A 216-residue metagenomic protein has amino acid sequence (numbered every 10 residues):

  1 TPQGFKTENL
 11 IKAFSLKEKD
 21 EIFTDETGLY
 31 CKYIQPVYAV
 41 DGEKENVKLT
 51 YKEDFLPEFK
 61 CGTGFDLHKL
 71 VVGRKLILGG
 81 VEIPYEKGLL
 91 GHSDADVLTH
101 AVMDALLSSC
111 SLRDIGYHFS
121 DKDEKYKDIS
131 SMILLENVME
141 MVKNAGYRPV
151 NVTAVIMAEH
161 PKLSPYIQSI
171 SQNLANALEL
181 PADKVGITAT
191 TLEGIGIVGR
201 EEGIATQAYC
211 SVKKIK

Functional and structural regions predicted by a protein language model:
T1-G62: Conserved alpha/beta core of the MobA/IspD/sugar-nucleotide pyrophosphorylase nucleotidyltransferase superfamily
A13-D20, Y33, H68-L70, A105-S109 (+6 more regions): Change "in soluble alpha/beta enzymes" to "in soluble alpha/beta proteins
V40, K48-T50, G79, Y209-K213: Short beta-strand-to-turn element immediately C-terminal to the catalytic PLP-Schiff-base lysine in fold type I
V40-D41, G64, G186-T190: Short beta-strand segments
E53-Q168: RNase III-family endoribonuclease catalytic core
T153-K162, Y166-V198: Short, conserved loop-to-beta-strand elements that form functional interface hotspots
V198-K216: C-terminal edge-of-domain segments
